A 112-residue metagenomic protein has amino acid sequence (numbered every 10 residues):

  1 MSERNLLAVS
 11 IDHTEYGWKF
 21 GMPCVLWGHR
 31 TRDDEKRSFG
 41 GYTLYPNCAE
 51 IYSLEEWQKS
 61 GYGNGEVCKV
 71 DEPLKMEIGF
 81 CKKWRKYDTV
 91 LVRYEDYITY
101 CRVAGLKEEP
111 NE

Functional and structural regions predicted by a protein language model:
M1-E3, Y45-P46: Short, well-ordered loop/turn elements at secondary-structure boundaries
E3, G28-T31, K36, V92 (+1 more regions): Short, intrinsically disordered low-complexity segments
E3-G17: A short beta-strand micro-motif
E15-E55: Short, flexible N-terminal segments of the mature chain
I51, W57-E112: Short, mixed-charge low-complexity intrinsically disordered segments
